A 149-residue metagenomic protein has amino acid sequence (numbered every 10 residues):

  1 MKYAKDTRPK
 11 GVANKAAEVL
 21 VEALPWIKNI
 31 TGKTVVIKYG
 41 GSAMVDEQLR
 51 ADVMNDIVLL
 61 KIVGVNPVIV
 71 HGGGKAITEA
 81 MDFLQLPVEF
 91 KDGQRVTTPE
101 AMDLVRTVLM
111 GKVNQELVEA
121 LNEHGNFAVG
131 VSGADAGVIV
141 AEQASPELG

Functional and structural regions predicted by a protein language model:
M1-G149: Nucleotide/pyrophosphate-binding catalytic subdomain
